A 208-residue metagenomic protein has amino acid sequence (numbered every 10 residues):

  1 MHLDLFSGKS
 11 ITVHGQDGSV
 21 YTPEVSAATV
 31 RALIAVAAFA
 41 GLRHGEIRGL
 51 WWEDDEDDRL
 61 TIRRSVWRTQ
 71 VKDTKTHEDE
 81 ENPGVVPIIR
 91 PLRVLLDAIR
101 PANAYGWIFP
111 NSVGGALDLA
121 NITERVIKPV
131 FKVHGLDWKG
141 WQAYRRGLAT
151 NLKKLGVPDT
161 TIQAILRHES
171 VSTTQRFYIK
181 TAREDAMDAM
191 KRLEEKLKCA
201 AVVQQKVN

Functional and structural regions predicted by a protein language model:
M1-H44, R48-L50, D79-P83, A102 (+1 more regions): Basic, Lys/Arg- and aromatic-enriched nucleic-acid-binding interface segment
L3, R63, I89, P110-N111 (+1 more regions): Residue-level detector of conserved, well-ordered beta-strand and adjacent loop positions that form binding/recognition
F6-Y21, R68-L92, A98, A102-A104 (+3 more regions): C-terminal secondary-structure termini that scaffold catalytic or DNA-interacting sites
A32-A35, F39-E46, N121-I122, P129 (+1 more regions): C-terminal catalytic core of tyrosine-transesterase DNA break-rejoin enzymes
E53-T61, W138, V157-R176: Short, polar N-cap/turn motifs at the start of nucleic acid-interacting alpha helices
R100-P101, K132, K153-V157, R167-S170 (+3 more regions): Hydrophobic alpha-helix feature that most strongly marks membrane-spanning transmembrane helices and their immediate
W141-Q142, Y178: Catalytic tyrosine of NAD(P)H-dependent dehydrogenase/reductases that use a Tyr as the general acid/base
